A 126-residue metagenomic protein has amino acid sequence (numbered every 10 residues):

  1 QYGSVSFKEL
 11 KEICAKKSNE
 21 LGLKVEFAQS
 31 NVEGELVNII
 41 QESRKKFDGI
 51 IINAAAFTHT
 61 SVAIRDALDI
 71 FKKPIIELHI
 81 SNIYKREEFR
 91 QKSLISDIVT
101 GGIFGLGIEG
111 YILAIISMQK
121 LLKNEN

Functional and structural regions predicted by a protein language model:
Q1-L21: Glycine-rich phosphate/diphosphate-binding loop of Rossmann-like nucleotide-binding domains
K24-G34: Short beta->alpha junction loops
E26-F27, I76, K85-N126: Short, glycine-/small-residue-rich phosphate/pyrophosphate-handling segment
E35-I39: Short acidic active-site motifs
E42, S61-K72: Short Gly/Thr/Asp-enriched flexible loops that form oxyanion-binding sites at enzyme active sites
S43-I50: Short acidic/histidine-rich motifs immediately flanking catalytic phosphotransfer sites in two-component signaling
A55-T58, S81-I83: Short glycine-rich anion-binding loops that position phosphate/pyrophosphate groups of nucleotides and phosphorylated
